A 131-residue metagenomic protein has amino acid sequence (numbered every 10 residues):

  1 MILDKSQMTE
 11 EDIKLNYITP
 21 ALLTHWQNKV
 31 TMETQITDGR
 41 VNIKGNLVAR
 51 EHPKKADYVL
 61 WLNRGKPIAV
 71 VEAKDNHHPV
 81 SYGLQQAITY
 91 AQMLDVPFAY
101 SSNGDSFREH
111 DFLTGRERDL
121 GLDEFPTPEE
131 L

Functional and structural regions predicted by a protein language model:
M1-L131: Accessory nucleic-acid engagement/destabilization modules that flank
